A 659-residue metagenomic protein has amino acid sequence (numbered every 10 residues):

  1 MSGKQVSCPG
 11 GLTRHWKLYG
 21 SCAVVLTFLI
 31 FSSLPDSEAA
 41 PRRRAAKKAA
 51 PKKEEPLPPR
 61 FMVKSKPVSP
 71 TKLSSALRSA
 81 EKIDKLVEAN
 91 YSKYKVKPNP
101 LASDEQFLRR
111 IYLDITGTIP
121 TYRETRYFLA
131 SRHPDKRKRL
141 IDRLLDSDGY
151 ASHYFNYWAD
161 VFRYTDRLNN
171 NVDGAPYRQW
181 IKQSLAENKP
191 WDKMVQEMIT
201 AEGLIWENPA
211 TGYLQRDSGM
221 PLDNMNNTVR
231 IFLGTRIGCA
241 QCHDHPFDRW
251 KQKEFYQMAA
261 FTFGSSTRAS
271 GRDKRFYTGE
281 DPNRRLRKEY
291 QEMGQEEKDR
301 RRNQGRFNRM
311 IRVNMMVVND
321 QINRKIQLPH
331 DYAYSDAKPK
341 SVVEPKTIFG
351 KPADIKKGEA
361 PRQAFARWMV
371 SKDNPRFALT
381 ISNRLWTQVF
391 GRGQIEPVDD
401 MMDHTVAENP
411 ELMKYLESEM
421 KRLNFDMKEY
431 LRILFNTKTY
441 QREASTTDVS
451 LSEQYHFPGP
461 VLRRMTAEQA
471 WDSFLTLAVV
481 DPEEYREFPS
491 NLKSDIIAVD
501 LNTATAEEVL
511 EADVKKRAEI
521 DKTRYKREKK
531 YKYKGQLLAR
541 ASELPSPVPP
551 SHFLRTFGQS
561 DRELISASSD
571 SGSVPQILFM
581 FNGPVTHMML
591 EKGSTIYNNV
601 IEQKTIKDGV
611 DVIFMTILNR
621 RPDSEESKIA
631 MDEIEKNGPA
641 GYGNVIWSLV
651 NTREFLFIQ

Functional and structural regions predicted by a protein language model:
M1-W16: N-terminal secretory signal peptides that target proteins for export/translocation
G20-S32: Bacterial N-terminal signal peptides
S37-A39: Boundary at the C-terminal end of the N-terminal hydrophobic targeting segment
R42-V63: Short N-terminal segments immediately surrounding and downstream of signal-peptide cleavage
F61-Y290, R324, F377-E417, M427 (+3 more regions): Short, structured secondary-structure elements that scaffold catalytic or ligand/cofactor-binding regions
L286-D320: Extended catalytic-interface subdomain
D320-N383, T387-D400: Active-site-adjacent "gating/activation" loops or surface patches in catalytic cores
N619: Conserved micro-motifs of the catalytic ATP-binding
